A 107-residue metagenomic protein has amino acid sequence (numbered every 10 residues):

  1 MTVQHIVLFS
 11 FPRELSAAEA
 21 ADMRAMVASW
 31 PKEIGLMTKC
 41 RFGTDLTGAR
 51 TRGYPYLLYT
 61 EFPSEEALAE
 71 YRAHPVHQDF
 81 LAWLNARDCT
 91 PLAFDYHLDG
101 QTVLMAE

Functional and structural regions predicted by a protein language model:
M1-Y56, P63-A73, C89, Y96-E107: Short S/T/G/P-rich N-terminal loop/turn motif that feeds into the first structured element of a domain
